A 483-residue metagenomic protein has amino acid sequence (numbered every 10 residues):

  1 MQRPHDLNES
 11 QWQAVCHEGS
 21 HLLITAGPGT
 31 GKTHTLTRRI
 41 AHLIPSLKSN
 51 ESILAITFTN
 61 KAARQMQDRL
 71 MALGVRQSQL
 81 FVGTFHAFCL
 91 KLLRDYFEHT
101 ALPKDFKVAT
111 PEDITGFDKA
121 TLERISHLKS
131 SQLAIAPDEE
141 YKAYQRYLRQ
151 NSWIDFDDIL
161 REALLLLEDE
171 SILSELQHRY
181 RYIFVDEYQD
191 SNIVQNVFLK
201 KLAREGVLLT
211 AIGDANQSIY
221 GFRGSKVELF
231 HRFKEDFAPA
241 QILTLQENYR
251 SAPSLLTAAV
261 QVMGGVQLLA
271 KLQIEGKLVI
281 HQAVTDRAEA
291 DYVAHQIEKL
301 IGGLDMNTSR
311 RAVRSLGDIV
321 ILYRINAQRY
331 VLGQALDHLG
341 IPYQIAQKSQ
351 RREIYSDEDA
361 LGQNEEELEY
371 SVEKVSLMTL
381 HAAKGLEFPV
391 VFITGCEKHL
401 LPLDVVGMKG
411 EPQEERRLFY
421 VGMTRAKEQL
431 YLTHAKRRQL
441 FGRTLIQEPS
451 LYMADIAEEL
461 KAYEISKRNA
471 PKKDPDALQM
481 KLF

Functional and structural regions predicted by a protein language model:
Q2-R3, W12, H42, I193-A283 (+2 more regions): Conserved RecA-like helicase ATPase core segment that couples NTP binding/hydrolysis to strand translocation
R3-G19, I159, V194: N-terminal pre-P-loop "Q-motif" helix
E18-L22, G317, K374-V375: Pre-Walker A (Motif I) flank of P-loop NTPase domains
G19, G27-T30, A41-L166, E170-S174 (+3 more regions): A basic/glycine-biased coupling hinge at the interface between accessory DNA-binding modules
P28-L36, P239-Q241, E247-Y343: Helicase P-loop NTPase motor core
L176-Q195, T210: SF2 helicase catalytic motif II
S315, R329-E459: Conserved helicase C-terminal RecA-like lobe
K461-F483: Acidic, low-complexity intrinsically disordered tails
